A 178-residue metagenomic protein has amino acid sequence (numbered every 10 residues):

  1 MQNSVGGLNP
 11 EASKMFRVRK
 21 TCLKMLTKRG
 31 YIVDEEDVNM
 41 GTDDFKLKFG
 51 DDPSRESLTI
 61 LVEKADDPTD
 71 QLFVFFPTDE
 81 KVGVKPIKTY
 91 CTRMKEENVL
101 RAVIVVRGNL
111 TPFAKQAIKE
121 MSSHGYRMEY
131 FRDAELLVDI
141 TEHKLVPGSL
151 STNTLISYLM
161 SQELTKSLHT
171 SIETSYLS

Functional and structural regions predicted by a protein language model:
M1-P77, K81-K95, P112, M121: Helix-rich terminal scaffold detector
V33-D34, R101, K166: Residue-level detector of short coil/turn "hinge" positions at structural boundaries
V38, D79, R107-N109, F131-L136: Short, ordered loop/turn segments at secondary-structure junctions
D70-L72, N98-L100, Y126: A generic structural signal for short beta-strands and their flanking turns/coil linkers
K95, T111-K115, M121-P147: Long, charge-dense
V99-G108: Acidic beta-strand-to-loop metal/phosphate-binding motif
D133-L177: Long insertion/accessory domains within large nucleic-acid-processing enzymes
